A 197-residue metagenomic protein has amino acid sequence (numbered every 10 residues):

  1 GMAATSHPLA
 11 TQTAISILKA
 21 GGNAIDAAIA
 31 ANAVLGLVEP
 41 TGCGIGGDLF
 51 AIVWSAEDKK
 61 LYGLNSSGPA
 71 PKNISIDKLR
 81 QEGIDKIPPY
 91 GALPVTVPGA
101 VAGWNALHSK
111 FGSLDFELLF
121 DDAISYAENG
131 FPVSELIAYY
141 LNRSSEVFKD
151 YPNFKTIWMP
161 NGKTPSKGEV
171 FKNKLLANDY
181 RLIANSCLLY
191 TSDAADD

Functional and structural regions predicted by a protein language model:
G1-Q12, A24-S192: Noncatalytic scaffold domains of N-terminal-nucleophile
I15-S16: Surface-exposed charged/polar residues within alpha-helices that form helix-capping/stabilizing sites and interaction
D193-D197: A short, hydrophobic C-terminal helix/tail in secreted or cell-surface proteins
